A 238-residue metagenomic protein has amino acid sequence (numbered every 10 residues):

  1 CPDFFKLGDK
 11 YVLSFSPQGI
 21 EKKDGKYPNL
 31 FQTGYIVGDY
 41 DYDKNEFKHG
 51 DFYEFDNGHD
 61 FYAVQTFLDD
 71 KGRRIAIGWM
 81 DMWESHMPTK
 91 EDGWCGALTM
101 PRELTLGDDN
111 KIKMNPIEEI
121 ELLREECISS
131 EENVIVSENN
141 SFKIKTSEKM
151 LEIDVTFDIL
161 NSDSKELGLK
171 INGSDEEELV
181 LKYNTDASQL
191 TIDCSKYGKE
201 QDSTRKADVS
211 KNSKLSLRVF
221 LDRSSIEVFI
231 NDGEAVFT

Functional and structural regions predicted by a protein language model:
C1-F5, K10-K22, R74-M80, E84: Hydrophobic core segments of beta-strands in well-ordered, beta-rich domains
E21-K23, N57-D60: Short, mixed-charge, low-aromatic patches
D24-L30, G93-C95: Short consensus segments that form the blades of beta-propeller domains, in both extracellular/periplasmic
G34-H59, Q65-T238: Beta-rich accessory regions
